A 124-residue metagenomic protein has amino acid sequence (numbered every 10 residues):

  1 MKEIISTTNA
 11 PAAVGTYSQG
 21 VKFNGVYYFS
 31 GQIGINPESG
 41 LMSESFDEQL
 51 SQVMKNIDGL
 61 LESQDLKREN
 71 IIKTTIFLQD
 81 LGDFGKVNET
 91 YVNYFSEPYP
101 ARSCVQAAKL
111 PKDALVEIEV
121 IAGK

Functional and structural regions predicted by a protein language model:
K2-K124: Short, polar/acidic, helix-capping and beta-turn segments at strand->helix junctions that line the mouths
